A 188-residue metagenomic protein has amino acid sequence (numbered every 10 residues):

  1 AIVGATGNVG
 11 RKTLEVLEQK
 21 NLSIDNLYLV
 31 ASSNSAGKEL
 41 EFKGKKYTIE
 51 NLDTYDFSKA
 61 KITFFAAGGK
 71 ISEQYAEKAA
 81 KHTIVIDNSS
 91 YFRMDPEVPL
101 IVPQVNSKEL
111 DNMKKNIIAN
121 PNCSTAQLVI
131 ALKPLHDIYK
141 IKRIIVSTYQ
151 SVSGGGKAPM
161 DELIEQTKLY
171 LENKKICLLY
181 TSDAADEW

Functional and structural regions predicted by a protein language model:
A1-L179: N-terminal Rossmann-like NAD(P) cofactor-binding subdomain of oxidoreductases, focused on the glycine-rich
Y180-W188: Single conserved hydrophobic/aromatic residue that forms the stacking wall/gate of nucleotide- or nucleobase-binding
